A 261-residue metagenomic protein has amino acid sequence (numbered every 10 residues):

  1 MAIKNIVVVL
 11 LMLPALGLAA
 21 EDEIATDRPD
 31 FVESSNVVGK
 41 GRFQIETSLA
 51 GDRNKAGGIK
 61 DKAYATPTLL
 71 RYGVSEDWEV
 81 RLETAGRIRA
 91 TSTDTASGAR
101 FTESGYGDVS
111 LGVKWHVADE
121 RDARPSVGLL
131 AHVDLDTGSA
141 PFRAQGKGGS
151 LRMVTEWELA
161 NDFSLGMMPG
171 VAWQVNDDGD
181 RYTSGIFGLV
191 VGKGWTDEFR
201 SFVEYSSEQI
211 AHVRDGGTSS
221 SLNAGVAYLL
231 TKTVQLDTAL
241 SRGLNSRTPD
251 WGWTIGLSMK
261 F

Functional and structural regions predicted by a protein language model:
M1-A25: Cleavable N-terminal export/targeting peptides
A20-F261: Transmembrane beta-barrel domains of Gram-negative outer membranes and organellar outer membranes
